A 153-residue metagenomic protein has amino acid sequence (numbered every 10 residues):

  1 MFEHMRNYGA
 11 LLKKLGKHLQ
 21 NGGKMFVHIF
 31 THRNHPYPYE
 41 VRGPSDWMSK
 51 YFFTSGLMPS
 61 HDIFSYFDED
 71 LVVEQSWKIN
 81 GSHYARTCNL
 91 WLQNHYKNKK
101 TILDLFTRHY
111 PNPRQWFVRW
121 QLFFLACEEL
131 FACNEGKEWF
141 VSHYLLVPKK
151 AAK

Functional and structural regions predicted by a protein language model:
M1-N7: A short SAM/SAH-binding and catalytic strip from SAM-dependent methyltransferases
R6, Q20, D68: Short conserved AdoMet
N7-Y8, T87: Residues at alpha-helix caps and immediate loop-helix transition turns in enzyme cores, especially N- and C-cap
G9-K24: A short glycine-rich, Lys/Arg-flanked "PGG" loop and its adjoining helix->strand segment in the class I
H28: Alpha/beta-hydrolase-fold catalytic nucleophile elbow
T31-V141, V147-K153: Substrate-binding/catalytic lobe of Class I Rossmann-like enzymes that use SAM or dcSAM, i.e., the mid-to-C-terminal
